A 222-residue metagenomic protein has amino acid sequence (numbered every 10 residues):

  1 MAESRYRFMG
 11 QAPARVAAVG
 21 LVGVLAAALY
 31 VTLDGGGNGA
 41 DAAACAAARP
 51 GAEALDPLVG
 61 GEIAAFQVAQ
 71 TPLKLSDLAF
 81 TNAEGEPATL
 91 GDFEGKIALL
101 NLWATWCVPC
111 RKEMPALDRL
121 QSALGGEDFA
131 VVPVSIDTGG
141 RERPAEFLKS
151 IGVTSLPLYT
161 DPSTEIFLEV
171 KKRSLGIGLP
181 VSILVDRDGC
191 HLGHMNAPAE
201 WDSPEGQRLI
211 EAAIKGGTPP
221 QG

Functional and structural regions predicted by a protein language model:
M1-L75, G222: N-terminal targeting signals for export/organelle localization
G39, K112-E113, I210-G222: Short, solvent-exposed cationic patches
Q67-P72, D77-A98: A short beta-strand-turn-helix
E94, L102-R119: Conserved redox-active cysteine motifs that mediate thiol-disulfide chemistry, especially di-cysteine Cys-X(1-2)-Cys
G95-A98, E127-A130, T154-L156: Loop/turn elements at helix/coil->beta-strand transitions in domains of secreted/extracellular proteins
A98-L100, V132-V134, I183: Conserved hydrophobic packing residues within short motifs/helices of P-loop NTPase cores of ABC-family ATPases
R111-G152, S163-V170, G222: Structural microenvironment flanking redox-active thiols in thiol-disulfide oxidoreductases
E146, S150-S155, D161-A212: Thiol/disulfide oxidoreductase modules built on the thioredoxin-like
